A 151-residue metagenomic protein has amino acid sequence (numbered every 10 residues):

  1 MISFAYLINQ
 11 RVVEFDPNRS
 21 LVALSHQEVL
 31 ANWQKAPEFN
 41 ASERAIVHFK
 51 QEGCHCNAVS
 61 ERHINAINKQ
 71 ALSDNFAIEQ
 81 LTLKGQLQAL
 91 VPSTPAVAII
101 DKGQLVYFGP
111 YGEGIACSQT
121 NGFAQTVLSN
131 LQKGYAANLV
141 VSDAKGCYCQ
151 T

Functional and structural regions predicted by a protein language model:
M1-N9: Hydrophobic membrane-insertion alpha-helices, especially the h-region of bacterial N-terminal signal peptides
D16-K35: Short extracytoplasmic/periplasmic juxtamembrane "stem" segments immediately C-terminal to an N-terminal membrane anchor
A36-H55, L128: Short active-site neighborhood of thiol/selenol oxidoreductases, capturing the structured segment around
C56-L72: Typically the conserved alpha-helix immediately C-terminal to a functionally engaged Cys/Sec in thioredoxin-like
N57-E61, Y111-Q119: Short, flexible/disordered intra-domain loops and linkers
N75-P95, I100, T120-V127: Thioredoxin-like thiol-disulfide oxidoreductase module
S93-E113: A short, hydrophobic beta-strand/beta-hairpin element that forms part of a small beta-sheet core
G114-T151: Thiol-/selenol-based redox modules, centered on thioredoxin-like and closely related oxidoreductase domains
